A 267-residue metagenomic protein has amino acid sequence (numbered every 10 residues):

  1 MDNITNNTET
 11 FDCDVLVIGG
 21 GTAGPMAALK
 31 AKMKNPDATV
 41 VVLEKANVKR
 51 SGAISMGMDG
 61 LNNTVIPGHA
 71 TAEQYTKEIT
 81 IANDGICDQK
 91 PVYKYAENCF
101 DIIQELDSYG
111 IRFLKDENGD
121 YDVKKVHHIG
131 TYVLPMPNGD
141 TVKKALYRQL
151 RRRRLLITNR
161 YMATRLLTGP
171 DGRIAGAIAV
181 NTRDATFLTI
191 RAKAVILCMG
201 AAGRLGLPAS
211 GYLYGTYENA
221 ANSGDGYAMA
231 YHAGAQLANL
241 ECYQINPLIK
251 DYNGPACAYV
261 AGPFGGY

Functional and structural regions predicted by a protein language model:
M1-K77, K115, P135-Y267: Residues forming the flavin
R50, D84, D88-Y95, T131 (+2 more regions): Short secondary-structure transition/capping motifs
G57-D59, N83-C87, Y121-G130, R204-S210: Gly-rich Lys/Arg/Thr-decorated short loops/hinges at beta-loop-alpha junctions or inter-strand turns that position
A82-D122: Rossmann-like flavin
